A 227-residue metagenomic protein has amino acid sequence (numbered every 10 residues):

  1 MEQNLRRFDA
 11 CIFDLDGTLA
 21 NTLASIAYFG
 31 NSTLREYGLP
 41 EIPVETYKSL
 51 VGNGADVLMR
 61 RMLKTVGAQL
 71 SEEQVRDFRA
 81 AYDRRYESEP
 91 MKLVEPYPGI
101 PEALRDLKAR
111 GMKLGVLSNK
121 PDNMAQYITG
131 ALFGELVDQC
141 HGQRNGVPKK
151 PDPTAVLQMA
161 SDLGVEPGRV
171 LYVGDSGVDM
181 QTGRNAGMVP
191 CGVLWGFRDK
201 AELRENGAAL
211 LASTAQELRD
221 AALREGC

Functional and structural regions predicted by a protein language model:
M1-D9, E45, K108, P121-D122 (+1 more regions): Asp-based, Mg2+/Mn2+-dependent phosphohydrolase catalytic module
E2-S49: Active-site neighborhood of HAD-like aspartate-dependent phosphohydrolases
R7, E87-V116, D122, Q126-G130 (+1 more regions): Short, acidic loop-to-helix structural element flanking the phosphoryl-transfer center in phosphate-processing enzymes
I12-D14, L117, V173: Generic enzyme active-site microenvironment
I26-A27, A55-M59, V75, R79 (+3 more regions): A general structural signal for well-ordered alpha-helical segments in protein cores
P40-T46, G67-F78, L136-V137, P167: Short, surface-exposed acidic
G52-S88, P98, D106: A metal-dependent, Asp-based hydrolase signature
